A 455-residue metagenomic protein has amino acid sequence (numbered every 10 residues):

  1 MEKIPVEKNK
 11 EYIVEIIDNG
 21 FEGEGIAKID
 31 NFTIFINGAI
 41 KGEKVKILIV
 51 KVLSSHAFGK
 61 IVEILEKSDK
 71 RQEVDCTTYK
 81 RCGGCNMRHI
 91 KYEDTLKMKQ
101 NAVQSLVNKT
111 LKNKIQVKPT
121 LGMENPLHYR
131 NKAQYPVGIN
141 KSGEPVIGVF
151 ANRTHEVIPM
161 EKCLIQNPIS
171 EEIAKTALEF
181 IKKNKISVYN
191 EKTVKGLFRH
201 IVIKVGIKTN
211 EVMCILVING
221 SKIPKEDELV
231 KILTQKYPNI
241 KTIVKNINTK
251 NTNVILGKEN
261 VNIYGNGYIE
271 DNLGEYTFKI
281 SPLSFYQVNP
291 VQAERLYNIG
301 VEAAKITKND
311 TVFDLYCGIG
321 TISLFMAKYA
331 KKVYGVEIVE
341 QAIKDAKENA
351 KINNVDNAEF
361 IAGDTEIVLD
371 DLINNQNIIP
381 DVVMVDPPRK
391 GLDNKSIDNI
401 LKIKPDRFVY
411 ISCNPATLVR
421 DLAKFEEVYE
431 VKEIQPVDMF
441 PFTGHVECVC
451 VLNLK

Functional and structural regions predicted by a protein language model:
M1-T78, E359, I367: Terminal RNA-binding accessory module
E2-I13, F21, K225-K455: Rossmann-like S-adenosyl-L-methionine
G25-D30, G148-A151, I215-V217, A346: Short, acidic/hydrophobic/Gly-rich beta-strand patch recurrent on exposed beta strands that often constitutes part
G42, Q166, N289: Short, conserved phosphate/pyrophosphate- and ester-handling motifs at nucleotide-, phospho-/glycolipid
V50-V52, P136-N140, K204-K208, N453-K455: Short beta-strand micro-motifs enriched in acidic
V62-V74, G83-V188, K208, I223: Extended interfacial segments that mediate partner engagement and assembly in macromolecular machines
K118-P126, E191-K192, H200, K204 (+1 more regions): Short, solvent-exposed loop/turn elements at beta->coil junctions and helix N-caps that rim active or binding pockets
I203, T209-N219, T277-S281, V382: Short, aliphatic-rich beta-strand segments
